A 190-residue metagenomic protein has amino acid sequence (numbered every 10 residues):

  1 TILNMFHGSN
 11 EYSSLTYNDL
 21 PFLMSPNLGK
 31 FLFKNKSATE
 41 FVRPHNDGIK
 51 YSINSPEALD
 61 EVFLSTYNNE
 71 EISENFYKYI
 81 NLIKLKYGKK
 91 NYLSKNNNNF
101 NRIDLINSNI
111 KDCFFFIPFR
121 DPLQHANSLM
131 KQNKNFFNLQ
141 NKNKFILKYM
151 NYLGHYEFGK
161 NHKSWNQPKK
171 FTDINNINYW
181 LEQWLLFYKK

Functional and structural regions predicted by a protein language model:
I2-S13: A conserved segment at the C-terminal end of the G1
S9-N10, D19-F22, N133: The DNA-recognition helices of helix-turn-helix-type DNA-binding domains
E11-S14, N135-F137: Cytochrome P450 catalytic domain signature, combining two hallmark sequence patches
S14-T16, I117: Structural signal for conserved beta-strand scaffold positions within catalytic alpha/beta enzyme cores
Y17-L93, G154-S164: PAPS-dependent sulfation machinery
L64, N81, K86-K189: PAPS-dependent sulfotransferase catalytic domain
